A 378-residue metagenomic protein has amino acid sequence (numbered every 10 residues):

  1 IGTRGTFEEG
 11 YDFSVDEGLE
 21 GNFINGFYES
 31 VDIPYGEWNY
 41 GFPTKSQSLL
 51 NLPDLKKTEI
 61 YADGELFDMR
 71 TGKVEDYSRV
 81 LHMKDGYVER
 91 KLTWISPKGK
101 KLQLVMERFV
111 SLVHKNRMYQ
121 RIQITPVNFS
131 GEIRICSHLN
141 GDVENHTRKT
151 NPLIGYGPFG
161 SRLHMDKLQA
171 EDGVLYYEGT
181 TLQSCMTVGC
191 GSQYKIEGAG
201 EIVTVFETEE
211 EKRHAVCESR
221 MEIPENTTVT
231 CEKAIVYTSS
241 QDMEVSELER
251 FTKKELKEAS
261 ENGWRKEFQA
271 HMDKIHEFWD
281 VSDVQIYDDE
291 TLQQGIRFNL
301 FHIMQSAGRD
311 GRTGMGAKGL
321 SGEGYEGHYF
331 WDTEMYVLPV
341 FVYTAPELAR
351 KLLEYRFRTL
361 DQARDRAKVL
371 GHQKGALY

Functional and structural regions predicted by a protein language model:
I1-Y325: Acidic/polar, glycine-enriched structural segments that form the non-catalytic walls/loops of the carbohydrate-binding
L112-N116, Y343, H372: Short, amphipathic alpha-helical segments
V127, G141, T238-S239, V342-P346 (+2 more regions): Short, well-ordered loop/turn and helix-capping segments at boundaries between secondary-structure elements and domains
L300-H302, T333-A349, T359: Alpha-helical support elements that line or immediately flank enzyme active sites and cofactor-binding pockets
A307-S321, E347-Y378: Helix-terminus loop motifs that line ligand-binding clefts
E323-E334: Internal helix-loop-helix
Y329-F330, P339-Y343, D365-V369: Extended ligand-binding clefts on enzyme/binding-domain cores
